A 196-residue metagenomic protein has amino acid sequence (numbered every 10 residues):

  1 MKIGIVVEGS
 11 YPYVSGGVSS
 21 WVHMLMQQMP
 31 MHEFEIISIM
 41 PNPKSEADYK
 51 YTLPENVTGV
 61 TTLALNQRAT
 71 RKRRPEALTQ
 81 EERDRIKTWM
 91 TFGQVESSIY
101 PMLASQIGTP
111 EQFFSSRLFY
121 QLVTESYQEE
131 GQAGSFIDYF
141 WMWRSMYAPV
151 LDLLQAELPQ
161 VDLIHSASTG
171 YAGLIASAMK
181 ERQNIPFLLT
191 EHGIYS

Functional and structural regions predicted by a protein language model:
M1-L118, I185: N-terminal subdomain of nucleotide-sugar transferases
V6, I37, S166-A167, T190: Generic beta-strand/beta-sheet core signal
V22, A172-I175: Short, well-ordered alpha-helical microsegments
M29, M179-K180: A generic structural signal for well-ordered alpha-helical segments
Q94-P159: Long, low-complexity, polar/charged, intrinsically disordered or flexibly structured peripheral segments
V150, G170-G173: Metal-cofactor-binding active-site regions of metalloenzymes
Q155-Y171, R182-L188: Short N-terminal targeting/anchoring amphipathic segment
T190-S196: A short, histidine- and acid-enriched strand-loop-helix "catalytic/donor-clamping" loop that lines the nucleotide-sugar
